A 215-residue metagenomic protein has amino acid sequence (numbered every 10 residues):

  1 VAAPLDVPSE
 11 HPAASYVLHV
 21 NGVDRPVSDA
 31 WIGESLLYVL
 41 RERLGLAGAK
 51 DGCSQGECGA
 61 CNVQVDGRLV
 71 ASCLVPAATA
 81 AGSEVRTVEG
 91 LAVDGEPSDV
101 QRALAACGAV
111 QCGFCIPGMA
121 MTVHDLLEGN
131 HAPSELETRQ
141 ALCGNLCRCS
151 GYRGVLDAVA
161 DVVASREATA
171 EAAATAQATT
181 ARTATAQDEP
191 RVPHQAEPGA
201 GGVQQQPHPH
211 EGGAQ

Functional and structural regions predicted by a protein language model:
V1-Q215: Signature of N-terminal electron-transfer/Fe-S-associated modules in redox systems
